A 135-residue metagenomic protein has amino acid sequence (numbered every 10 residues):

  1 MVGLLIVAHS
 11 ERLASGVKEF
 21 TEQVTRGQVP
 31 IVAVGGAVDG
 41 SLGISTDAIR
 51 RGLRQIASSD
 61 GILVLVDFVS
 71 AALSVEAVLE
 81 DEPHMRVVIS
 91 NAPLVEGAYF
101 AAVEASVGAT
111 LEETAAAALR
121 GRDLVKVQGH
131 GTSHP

Functional and structural regions predicted by a protein language model:
M1-P135: N-terminal loops that bind phosphate or other acidic moieties and the adjacent beta-alpha structural core
